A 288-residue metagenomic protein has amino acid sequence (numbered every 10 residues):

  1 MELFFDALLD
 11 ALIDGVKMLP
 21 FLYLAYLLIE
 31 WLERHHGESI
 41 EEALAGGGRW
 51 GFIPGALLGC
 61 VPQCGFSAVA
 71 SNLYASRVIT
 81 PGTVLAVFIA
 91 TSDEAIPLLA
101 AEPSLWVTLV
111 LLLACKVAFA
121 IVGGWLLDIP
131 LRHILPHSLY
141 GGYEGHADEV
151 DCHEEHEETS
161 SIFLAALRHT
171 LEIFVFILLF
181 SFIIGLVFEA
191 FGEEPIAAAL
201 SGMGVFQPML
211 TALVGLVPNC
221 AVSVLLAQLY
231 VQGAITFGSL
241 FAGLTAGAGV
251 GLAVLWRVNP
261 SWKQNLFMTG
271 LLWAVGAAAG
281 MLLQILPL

Functional and structural regions predicted by a protein language model:
M1-W31, E38, L111-P208, T269-L288: Selected transmembrane alpha-helices and immediately adjacent juxtamembrane segments of polytopic inner-membrane
H36, W256-A274: Interfacial loop-to-transmembrane junctions
I40-G48, G142: Membrane-interface amphipathic/juxtamembrane segments adjacent to transmembrane helices
A45-G46, T83-F88, L266-L271: Cytoplasmic-side transmembrane-helix entry/capping segments in multi-pass membrane proteins
A45-G47, I53-Q63: Hydrophobic transmembrane alpha-helices
L58-L113, F188-N259: Membrane-interfacial helix-loop connectors
R132-H137, V217-A221, P260-W262, L288: A cytosolic-side transmembrane-helix exit/cap motif
